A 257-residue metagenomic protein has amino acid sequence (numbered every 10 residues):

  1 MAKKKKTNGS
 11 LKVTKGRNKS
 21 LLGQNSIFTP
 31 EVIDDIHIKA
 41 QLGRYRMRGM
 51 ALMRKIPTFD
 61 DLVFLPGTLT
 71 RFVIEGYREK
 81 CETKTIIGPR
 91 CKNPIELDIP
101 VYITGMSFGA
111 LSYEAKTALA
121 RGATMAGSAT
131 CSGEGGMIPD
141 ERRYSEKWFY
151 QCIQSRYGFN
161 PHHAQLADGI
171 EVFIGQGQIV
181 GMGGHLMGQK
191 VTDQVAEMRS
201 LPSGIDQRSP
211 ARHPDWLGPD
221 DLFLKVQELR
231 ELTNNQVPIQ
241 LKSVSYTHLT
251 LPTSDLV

Functional and structural regions predicted by a protein language model:
M1-V101, G105, A110-T124, S128-A129 (+4 more regions): Conserved, well-structured core domains of diverse proteins
D98-Y102, M198-A211, L232-N234: Gly-rich Lys/Arg/Thr-decorated short loops/hinges at beta-loop-alpha junctions or inter-strand turns that position
A120, T124, F223-N234: Surface-exposed amphipathic alpha-helices with a cationic face
K147, L232-K242: Short beta-strand/loop segments at the ligand-binding rim of alpha/beta enzyme cores
Q151, E171-G175, K242: Short beta-strand segments
I179-G181, D193-E197: Mobile "lid/hinge" segments at catalytic clefts and subdomain interfaces of large enzymes
W216-F223: Active-site-adjacent beta->alpha loops and helix N-cap segments on the catalytic face of soluble alpha/beta enzymes
T247-T253: Conserved small/polar residues in nucleotide/adenosyl-binding loops
